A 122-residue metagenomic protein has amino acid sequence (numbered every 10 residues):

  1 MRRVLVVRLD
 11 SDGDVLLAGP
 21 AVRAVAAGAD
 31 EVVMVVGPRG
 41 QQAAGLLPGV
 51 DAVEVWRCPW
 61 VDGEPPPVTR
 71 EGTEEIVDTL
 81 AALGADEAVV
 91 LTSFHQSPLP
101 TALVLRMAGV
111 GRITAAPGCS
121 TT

Functional and structural regions predicted by a protein language model:
M1-T122: Catalytic machinery of carbohydrate-active enzymes, primarily nucleotide-sugar-dependent glycosyltransferases
